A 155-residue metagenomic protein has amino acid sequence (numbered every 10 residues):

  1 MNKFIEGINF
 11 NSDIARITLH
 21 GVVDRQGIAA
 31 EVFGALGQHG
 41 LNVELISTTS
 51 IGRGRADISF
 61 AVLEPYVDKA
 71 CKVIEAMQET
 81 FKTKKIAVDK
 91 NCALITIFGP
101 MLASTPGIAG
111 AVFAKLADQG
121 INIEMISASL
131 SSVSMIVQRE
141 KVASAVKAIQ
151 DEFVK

Functional and structural regions predicted by a protein language model:
M1-K155: A conserved regulatory-domain signal marking ACT and ACT-like small-molecule sensing domains and adjacent regulatory
